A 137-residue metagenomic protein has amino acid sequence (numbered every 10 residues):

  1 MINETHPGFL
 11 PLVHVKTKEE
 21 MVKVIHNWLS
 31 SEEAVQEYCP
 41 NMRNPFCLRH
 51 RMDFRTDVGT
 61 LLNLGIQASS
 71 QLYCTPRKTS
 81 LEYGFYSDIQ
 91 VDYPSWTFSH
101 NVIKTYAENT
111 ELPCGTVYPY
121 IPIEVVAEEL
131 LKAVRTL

Functional and structural regions predicted by a protein language model:
I2-M42: Surface-exposed intrinsically disordered loops and tails
P7-F9, T17-E19, R43, V58-G59 (+3 more regions): Intrinsic-disorder/low-complexity loop/linker signature
F9-P11, E20, W28, L61 (+3 more regions): Acidic/proline-rich low-complexity IDRs
H26-F85: Amphipathic, interaction-prone secondary-structure segments
M52-F54, L64, I89-Y93, V126 (+1 more regions): Generic structural hydrophobic/aromatic packing signal, biased to beta-strands
S70-P122: Intrinsically disordered, low-complexity regulatory segments enriched in Ser/Thr/Pro and charged residues
G115-L137: Active-site or metal-binding loop neighborhoods of secreted/extracellular toxin and effector enzymes
